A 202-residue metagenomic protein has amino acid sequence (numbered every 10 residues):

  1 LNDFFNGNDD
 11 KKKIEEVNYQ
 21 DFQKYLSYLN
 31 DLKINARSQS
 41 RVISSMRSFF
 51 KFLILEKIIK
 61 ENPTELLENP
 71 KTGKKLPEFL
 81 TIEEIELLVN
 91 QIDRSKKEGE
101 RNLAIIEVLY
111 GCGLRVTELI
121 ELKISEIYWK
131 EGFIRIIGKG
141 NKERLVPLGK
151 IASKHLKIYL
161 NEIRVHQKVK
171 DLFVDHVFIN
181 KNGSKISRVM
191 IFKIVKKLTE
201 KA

Functional and structural regions predicted by a protein language model:
L1-A202: Conserved catalytic core of the tyrosine transesterase superfamily
